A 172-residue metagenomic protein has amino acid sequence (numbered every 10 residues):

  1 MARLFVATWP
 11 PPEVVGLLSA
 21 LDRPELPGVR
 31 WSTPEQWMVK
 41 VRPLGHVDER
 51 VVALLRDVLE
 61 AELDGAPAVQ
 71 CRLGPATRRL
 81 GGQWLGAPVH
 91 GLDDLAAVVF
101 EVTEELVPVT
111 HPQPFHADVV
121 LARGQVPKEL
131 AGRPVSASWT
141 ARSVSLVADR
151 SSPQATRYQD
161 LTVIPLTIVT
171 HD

Functional and structural regions predicted by a protein language model:
M1-D172: Histidine-dependent nucleotide/RNA phosphoesterase domain, centered on the 2H-phosphoesterase fold with its duplicated
